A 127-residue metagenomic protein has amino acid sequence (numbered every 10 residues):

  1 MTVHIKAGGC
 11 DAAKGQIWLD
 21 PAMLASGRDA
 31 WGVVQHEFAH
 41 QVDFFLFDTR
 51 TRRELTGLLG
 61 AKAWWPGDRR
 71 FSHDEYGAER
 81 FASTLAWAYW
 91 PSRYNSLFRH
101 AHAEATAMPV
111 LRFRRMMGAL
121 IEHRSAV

Functional and structural regions predicted by a protein language model:
M1-V34, F38, F44: Active-site scaffold of zinc-dependent metalloenzymes
A7-G15, R52-A61: Short, surface-exposed glycine/acidic/tryptophan-bearing loops
V33, R52, N95-S96: General "foldedness" signal
F38-L55: Catalytic Zn2+-binding segment of zinc metalloproteases
G57-V127: Metalloprotease/metallohydrolase-associated module, dominated by Zn2+-dependent proteases
